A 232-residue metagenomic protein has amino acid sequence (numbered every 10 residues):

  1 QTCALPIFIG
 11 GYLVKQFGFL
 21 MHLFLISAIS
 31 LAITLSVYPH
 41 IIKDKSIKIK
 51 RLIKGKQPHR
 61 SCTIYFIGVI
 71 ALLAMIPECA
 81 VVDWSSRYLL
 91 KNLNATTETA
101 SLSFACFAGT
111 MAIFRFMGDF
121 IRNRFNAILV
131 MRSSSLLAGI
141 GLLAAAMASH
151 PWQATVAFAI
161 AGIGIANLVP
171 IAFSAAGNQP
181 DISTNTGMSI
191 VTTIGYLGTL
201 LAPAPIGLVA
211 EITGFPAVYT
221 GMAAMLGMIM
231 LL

Functional and structural regions predicted by a protein language model:
T2-L5: Short, small-residue-biased leader/transition segments that mark boundaries at the very start of proteins
V14, F114-N126, A210-E211: Helix-to-loop junctions at the C-terminal end of transmembrane segments in multipass secondary transporters
V14-A28, G207-L226: A membrane-interface helix-boundary motif in multi-pass transporters
H22, S27-K48, L231-L232: C-terminal membrane-cytosol helix-exit motif in multi-pass small-molecule transporters
S61-P77, A159-I163: Pair of pore-lining "gating" transmembrane helices in MFS-fold secondary transporters
D83-T99: Short amphipathic helix-loop junctions that connect adjacent transmembrane helices in Major Facilitator Superfamily/SLC
L129-A144: Structural signature of the two symmetry-related core transmembrane helices
N167-P180: Intracellular juxtamembrane helix-capping segments at the cytosolic ends of symmetry-related transmembrane helices
